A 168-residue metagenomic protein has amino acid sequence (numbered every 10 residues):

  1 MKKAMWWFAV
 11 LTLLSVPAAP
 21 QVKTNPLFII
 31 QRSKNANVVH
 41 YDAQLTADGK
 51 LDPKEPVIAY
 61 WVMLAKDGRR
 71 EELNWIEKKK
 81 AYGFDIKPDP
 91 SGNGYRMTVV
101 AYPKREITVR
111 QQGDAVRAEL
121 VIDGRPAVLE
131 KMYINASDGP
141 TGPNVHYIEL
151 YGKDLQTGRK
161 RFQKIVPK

Functional and structural regions predicted by a protein language model:
K3-P17: Sec-dependent N-terminal signal peptides
A19-W75: N-terminal export/targeting and maturation segments
Q21, P167-K168: Short, solvent-exposed mixed-charge patches
Q21-V22, I107, K160: Low-complexity, Gly/Pro
W61-A127: Mature extracytoplasmic domains of secretory-pathway proteins
A118-L120, K164-P167: Solvent-exposed serine/threonine-rich low-complexity stretches and specific carbohydrate-binding patches
P126-G139: Beta-sandwich interaction modules
D138-Q163: Short, exposed beta-strand-loop hairpins at the edges of beta-sheets in extracellular/periplasmic proteins
